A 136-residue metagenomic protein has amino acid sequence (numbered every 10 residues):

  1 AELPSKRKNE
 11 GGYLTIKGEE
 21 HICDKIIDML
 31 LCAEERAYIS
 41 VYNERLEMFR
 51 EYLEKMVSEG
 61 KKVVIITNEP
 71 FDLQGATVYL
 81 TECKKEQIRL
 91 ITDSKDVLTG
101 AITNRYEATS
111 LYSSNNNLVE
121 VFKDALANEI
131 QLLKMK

Functional and structural regions predicted by a protein language model:
A1-K55: PLD-like (HKD) phosphodiesterase/transphosphatidyltransferase domain
N43-K136: PLD/PLD-like phosphodiesterase catalytic module centered on the HKD motif
